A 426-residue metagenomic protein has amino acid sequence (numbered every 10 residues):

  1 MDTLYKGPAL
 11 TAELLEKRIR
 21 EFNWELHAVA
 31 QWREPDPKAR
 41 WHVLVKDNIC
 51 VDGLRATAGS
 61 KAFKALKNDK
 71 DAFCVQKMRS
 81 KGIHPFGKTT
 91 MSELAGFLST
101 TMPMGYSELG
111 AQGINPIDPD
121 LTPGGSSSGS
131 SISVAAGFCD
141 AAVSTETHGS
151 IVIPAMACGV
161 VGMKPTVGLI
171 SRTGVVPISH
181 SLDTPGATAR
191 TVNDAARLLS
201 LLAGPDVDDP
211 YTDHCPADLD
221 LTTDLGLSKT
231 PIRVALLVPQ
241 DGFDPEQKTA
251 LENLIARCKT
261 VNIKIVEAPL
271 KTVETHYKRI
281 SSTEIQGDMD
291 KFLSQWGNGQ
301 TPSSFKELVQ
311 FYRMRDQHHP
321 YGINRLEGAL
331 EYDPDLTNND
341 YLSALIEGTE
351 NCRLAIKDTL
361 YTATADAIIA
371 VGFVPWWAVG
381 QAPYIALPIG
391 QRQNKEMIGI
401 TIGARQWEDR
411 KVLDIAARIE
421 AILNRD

Functional and structural regions predicted by a protein language model:
M1-K67, A72, M91-G96, H214: Short, well-ordered alpha-helical
M1-Q31, G53, E252-N262, Q310 (+4 more regions): An N-terminal boundary/leader segment
T11, F243-P269, D290-Y312, L345-T362: Acyltransferase
L15, A195, V234, C258 (+1 more regions): Residue-level signal for inorganic ion chemistry
A28-Q31, K164-E252, R425-D426: A short helix-breaking turn/cap at a secondary-structure junction
R40-K61, P231-R233, T283-E350, P388 (+1 more regions): Short helix-loop capping/hinge segments that flank enzyme active sites or metal/cofactor-binding pockets
K46, S80, H84, C139 (+1 more regions): Glycine-rich, small-residue loops and helix-cap segments that act as flexible hinges at active-site edges
A72, R79-L202, A382-G390, E396-G399: Short glycine/serine-rich loop segments
